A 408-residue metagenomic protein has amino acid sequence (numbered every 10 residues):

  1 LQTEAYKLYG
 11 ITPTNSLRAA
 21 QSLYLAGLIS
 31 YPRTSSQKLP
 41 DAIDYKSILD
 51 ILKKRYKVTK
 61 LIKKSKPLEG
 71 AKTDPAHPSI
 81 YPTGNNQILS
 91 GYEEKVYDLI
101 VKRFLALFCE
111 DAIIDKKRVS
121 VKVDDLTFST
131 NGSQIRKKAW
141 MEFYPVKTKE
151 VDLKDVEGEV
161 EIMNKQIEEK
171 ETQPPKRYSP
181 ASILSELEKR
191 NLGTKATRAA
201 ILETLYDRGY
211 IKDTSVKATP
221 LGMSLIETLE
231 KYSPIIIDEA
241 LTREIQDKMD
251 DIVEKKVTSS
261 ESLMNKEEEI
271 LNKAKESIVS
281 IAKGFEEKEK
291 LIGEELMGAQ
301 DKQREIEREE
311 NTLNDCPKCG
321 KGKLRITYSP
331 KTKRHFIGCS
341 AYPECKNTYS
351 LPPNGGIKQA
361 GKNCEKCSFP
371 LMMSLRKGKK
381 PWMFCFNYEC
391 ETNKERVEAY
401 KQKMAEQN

Functional and structural regions predicted by a protein language model:
L1-Q2, L184: Hydrophobic residues on short alpha-helical segments
Q2-A19, G27, I337: C-terminal accessory/connector segments of nucleic-acid motor ATPases
P13-T14, S35-N408: Basic, low-complexity terminal or inter-domain segments flanking catalytic cores
A19-A20, I100: Short alpha-helical scaffolding segments that buttress acidic/His motifs in well-ordered protein cores
P32: Short Lys/Arg-enriched helix C-cap and helix-to-coil transition segments that create basic nucleic-acid-contact patches
